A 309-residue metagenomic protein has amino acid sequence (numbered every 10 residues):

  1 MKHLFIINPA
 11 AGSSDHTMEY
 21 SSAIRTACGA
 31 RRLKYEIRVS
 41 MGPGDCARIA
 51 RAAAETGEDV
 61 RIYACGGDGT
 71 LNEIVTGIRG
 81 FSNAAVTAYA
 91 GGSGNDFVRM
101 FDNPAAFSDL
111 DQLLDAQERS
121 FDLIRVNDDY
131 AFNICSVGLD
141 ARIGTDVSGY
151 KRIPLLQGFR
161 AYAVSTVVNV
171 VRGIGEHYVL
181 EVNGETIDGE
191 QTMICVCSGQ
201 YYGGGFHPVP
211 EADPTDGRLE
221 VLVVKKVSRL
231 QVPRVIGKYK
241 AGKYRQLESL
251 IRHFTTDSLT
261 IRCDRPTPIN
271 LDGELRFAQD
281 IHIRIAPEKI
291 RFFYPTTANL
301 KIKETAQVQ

Functional and structural regions predicted by a protein language model:
M1-I62, N72, N299, E304-Q309: ATP/NTP phosphate-donor binding region
P9, C65-G67, Y89-G92: Glycine-rich beta-strand-to-loop/alpha-helix junction loops that act as flexible
T17-M18, V182-N183, D188, D213 (+1 more regions): ATP/nucleoside-binding phosphotransfer catalytic cores, i.e., glycine-rich phosphate-binding loops
R31, S40, G80-T192: Catalytic core of DAGKc-family lipid kinases
T70-S82: Short Gly/Thr/Asp-enriched flexible loops that form oxyanion-binding sites at enzyme active sites
S136, C195-P208, L275: Glycine-rich phosphate/pyrophosphate-binding beta-alpha loops
K151-A161, P210-Q231: Gly/Ser/Thr-rich active-site loops/lids in small-molecule metabolic enzymes that frequently grip phosphoryl groups
